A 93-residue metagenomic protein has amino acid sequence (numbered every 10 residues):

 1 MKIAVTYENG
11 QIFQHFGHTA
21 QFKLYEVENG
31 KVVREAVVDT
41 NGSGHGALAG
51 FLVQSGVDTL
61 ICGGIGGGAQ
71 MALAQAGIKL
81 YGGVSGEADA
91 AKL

Functional and structural regions predicted by a protein language model:
M1-D39: N-terminal first-folded block
Q11, A47-L48, D89-K92: Short acidic active-site motifs
Q11, S43, G67-G68: Short alpha-helical
E35-T59: Compact, glycine-rich, soluble single-domain proteins
C62-G66: N-terminal glycine-rich "phosphate-gripper" loop used for MgATP/nucleotide binding and carboxylate activation
G67-L93: C-terminal structural segments of small proteins and small subunits
